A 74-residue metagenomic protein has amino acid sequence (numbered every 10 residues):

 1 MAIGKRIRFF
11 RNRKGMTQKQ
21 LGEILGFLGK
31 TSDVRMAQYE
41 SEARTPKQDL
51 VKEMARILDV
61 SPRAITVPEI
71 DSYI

Functional and structural regions predicted by a protein language model:
M1-K14, E23: A short, Lys/Arg-rich alpha-helix, primarily the initiator
M1-K5, M54-I57, S61: Glycine/serine-rich loop-strand microenvironments at binding/catalytic pocket rims
I7, Q18, D33, Q48-V51 (+1 more regions): Helix-turn-helix DNA-binding elements, focusing on the entry/boundary residues of the two helices that contact DNA
K14, L25-G29, L58: Core residues of bacterial helix-turn-helix
Q18-Q20, Q38: Glutamine-centric residue-chemistry signal
L21-L25, M54: Short alpha-helical "recognition helix" segments of helix-turn-helix
G26-T45, V67-P68: Recognition helix of helix-turn-helix/homeodomain-like DNA-binding domains that insert into the DNA major groove
R56, A64-I74: Short, charged recognition helix plus adjacent turn of helix-turn-helix-like nucleic-acid-binding domains
